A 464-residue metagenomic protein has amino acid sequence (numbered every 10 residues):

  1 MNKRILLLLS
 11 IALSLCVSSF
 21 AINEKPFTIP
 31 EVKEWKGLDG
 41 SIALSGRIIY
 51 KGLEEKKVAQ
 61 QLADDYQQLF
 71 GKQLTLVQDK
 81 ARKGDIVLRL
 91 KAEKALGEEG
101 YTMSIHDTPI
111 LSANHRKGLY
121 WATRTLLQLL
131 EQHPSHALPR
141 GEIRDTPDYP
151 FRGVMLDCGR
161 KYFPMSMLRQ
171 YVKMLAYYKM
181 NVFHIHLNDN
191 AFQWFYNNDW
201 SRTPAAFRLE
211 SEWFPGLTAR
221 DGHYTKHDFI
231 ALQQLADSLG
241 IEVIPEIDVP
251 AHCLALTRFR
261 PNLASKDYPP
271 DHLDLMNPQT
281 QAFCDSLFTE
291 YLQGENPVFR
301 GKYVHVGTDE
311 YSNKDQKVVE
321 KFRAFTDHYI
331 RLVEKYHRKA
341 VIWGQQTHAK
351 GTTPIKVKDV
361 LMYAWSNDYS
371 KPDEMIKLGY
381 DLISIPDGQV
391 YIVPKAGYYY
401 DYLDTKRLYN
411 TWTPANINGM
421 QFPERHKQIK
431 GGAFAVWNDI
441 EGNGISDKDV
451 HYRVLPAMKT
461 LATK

Functional and structural regions predicted by a protein language model:
M1-K25: Bacterial Sec-dependent N-terminal signal peptides
S19-P147, A340-A349, K356: Acidic, contiguous N-terminal accessory segments
K51, H186-N188, I244-P250, G307-D309 (+4 more regions): Generic beta-strand/beta-sheet core signal
K57, Y162-P164, N190-W194, P250-L256 (+5 more regions): Flexible loop/turn segments at secondary-structure boundaries
K80-K83, N190-P204, H348-I355: Beta-rich nucleic-acid/ligand-interaction surfaces
A95-H272, Q279-Q281, S286-Y303, L332 (+2 more regions): Feature activates predominantly on carbohydrate-active enzymes
L256, P261-V360, W365-G379: Active-site neighborhood of glycoside hydrolase catalytic domains
P354-V360, N367-K464: Flexible, acidic glycine-rich loops studded with aromatic residues
